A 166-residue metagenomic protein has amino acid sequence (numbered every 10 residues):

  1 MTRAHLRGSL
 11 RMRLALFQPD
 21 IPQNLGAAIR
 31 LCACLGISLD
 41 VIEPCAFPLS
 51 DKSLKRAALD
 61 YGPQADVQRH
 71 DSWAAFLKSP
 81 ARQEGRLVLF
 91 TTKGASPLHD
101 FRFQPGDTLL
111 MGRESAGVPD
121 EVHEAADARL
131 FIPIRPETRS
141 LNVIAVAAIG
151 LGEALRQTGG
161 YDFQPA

Functional and structural regions predicted by a protein language model:
M1-A166: Post-transcriptional modification and biogenesis factors for structured RNAs of the translation apparatus
